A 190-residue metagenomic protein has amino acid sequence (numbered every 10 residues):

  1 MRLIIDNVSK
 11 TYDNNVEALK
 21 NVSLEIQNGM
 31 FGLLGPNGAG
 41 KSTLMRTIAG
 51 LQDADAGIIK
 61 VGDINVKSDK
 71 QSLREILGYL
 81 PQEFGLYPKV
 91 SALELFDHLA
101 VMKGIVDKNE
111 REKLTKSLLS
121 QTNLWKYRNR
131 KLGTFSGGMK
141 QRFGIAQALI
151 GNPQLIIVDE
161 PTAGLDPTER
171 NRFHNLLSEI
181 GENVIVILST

Functional and structural regions predicted by a protein language model:
L3, E17-L19, R74: Conserved structural motif at the start of ABC-family nucleotide-binding domains
A49: Helix-to-loop junction immediately C-terminal to a conserved catalytic motif
G57-S68, S72-L73: Conserved ABC transporter NBD signature motif
D97, V101, N109-Y127: Conserved ABC ATPase "signature" region
K131-F135: Conserved ABC ATPase signature
I156-D159: Catalytic Walker B motif of ABC-type/P-loop ATPase nucleotide-binding domains
R170-E182: Helical segment within the ABC ATPase nucleotide-binding domain
